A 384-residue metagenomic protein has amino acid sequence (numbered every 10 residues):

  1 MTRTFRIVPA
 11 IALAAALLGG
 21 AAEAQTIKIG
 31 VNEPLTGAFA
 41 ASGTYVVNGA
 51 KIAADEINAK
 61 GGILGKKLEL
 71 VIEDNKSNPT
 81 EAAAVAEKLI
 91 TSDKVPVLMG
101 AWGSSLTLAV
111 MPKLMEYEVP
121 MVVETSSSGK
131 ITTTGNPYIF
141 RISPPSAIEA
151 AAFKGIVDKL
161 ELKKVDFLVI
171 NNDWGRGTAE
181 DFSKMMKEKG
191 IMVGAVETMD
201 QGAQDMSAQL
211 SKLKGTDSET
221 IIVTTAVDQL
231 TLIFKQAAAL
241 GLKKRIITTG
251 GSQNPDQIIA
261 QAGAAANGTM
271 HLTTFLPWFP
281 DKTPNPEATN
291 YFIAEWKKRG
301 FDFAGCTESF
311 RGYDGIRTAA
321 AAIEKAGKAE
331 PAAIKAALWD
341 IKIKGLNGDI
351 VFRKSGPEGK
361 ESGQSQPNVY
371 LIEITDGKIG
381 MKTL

Functional and structural regions predicted by a protein language model:
T2-A14, A24-L384: Extracytosolic ligand-binding ectodomains
G19-A21: N-terminal signal peptide c-region/cleavage motif recognized by signal peptidases
